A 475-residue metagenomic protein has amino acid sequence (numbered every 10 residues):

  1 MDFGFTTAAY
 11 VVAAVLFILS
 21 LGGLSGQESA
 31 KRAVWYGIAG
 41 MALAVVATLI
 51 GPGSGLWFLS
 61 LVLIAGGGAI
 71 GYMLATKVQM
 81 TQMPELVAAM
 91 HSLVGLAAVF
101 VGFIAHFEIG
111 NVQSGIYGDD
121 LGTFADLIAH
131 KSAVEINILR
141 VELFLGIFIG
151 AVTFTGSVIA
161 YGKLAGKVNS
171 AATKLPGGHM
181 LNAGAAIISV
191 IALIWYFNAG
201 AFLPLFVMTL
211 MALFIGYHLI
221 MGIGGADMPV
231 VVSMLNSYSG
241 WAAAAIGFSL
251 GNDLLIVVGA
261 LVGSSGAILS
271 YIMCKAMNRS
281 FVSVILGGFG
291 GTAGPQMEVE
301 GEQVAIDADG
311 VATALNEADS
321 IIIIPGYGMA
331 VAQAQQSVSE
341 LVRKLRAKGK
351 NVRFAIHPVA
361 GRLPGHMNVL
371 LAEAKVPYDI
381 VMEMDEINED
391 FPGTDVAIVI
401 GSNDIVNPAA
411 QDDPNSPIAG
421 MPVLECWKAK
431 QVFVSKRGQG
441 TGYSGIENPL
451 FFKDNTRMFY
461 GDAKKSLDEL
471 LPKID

Functional and structural regions predicted by a protein language model:
M1-A14, G51-G68, L139-F154, G200-M211: Structural signature of hydrophobic alpha-helical transmembrane segments
L16-K31, G68-V87, S157-A172, I215-M228 (+1 more regions): C-terminal ends of transmembrane helices
K31-G40, S60-L63, Q82-V94, A172-N182 (+1 more regions): Cytoplasmic-side transmembrane-helix entry/capping segments in multi-pass membrane proteins
T48-L61, M73-P84, V99-D126: Transmembrane alpha-helix boundary signature
I104-Q113, D126-K131, N198-L203, V230 (+1 more regions): Transmembrane helix-loop junctions at the membrane interface of multipass transporters and ion channels
G224, Y238-V282: Mobile "lid/hinge" segments at catalytic clefts and subdomain interfaces of large enzymes
L261-A318: Membrane-interfacial segments at transmembrane helix termini in multi-pass membrane proteins
V299-D475: Structured cytosolic domains appended to multi-pass membrane proteins
